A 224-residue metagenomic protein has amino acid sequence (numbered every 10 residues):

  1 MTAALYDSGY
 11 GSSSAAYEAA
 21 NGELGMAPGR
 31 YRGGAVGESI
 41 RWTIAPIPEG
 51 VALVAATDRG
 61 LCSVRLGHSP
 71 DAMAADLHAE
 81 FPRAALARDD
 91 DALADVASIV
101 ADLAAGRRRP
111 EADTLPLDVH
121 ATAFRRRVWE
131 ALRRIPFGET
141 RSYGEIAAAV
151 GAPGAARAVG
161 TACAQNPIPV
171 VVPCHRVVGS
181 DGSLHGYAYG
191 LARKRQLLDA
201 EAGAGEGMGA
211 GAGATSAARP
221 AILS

Functional and structural regions predicted by a protein language model:
M1-G154, A200-S224: Basic nucleic-acid-binding alpha-helical/helix-turn surface characteristic of O6-alkylguanine DNA
G154-Q196: Short glycine/serine-rich loop segments
